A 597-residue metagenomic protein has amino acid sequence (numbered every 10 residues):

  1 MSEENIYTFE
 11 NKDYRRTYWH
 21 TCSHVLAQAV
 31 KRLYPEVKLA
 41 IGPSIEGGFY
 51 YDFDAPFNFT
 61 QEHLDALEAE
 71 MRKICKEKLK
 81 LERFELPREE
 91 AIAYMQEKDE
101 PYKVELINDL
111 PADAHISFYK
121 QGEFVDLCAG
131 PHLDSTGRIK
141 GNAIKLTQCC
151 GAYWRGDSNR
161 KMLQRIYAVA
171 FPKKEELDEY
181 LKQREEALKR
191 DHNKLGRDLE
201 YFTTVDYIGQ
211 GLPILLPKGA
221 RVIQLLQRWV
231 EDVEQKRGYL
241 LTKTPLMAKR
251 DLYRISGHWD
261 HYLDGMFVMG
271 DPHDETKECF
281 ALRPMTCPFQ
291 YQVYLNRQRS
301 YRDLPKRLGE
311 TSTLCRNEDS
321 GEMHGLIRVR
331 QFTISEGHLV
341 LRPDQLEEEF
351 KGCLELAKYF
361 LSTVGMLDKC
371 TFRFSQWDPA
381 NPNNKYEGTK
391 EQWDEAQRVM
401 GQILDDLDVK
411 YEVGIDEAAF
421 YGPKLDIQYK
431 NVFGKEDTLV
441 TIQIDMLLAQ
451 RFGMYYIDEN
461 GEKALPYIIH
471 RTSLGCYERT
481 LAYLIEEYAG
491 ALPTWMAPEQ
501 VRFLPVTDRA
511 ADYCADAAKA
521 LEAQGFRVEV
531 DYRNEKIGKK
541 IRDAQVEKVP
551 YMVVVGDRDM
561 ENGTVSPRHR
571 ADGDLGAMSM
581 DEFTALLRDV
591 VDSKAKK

Functional and structural regions predicted by a protein language model:
M1-K38, E46-K597: NTP/phosphate- and nucleic-acid-binding module
P43: Structural signature of FAD isoalloxazine-binding scaffolds in flavoprotein oxidoreductases
